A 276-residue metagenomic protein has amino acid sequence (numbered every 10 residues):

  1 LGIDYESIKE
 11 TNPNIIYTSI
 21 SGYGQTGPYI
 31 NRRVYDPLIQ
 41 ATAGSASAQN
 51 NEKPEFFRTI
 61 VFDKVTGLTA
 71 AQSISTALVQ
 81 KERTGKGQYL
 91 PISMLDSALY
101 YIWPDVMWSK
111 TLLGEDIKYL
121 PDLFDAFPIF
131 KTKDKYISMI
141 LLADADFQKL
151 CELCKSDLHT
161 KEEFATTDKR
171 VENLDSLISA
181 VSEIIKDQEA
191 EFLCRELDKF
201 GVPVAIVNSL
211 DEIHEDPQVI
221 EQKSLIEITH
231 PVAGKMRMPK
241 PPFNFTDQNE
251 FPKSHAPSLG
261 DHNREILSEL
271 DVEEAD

Functional and structural regions predicted by a protein language model:
G2-I137, L142: Active-site-adjacent "lid/gating" segments in soluble enzymes
I3, S156, V219, V272-E273: Helix N-cap/coil-helix junction residues
V65-Q72, A145-Q148, D175, E191 (+1 more regions): A structural signal for well-ordered alpha-helical segments within the folded catalytic domains of diverse enzymes
A70-A77, K149-L153, A180, E212 (+1 more regions): Alpha-helical scaffold segments in soluble metabolic enzymes
D125-F200, V204: Aromatic-enriched alpha-helical interface/lid elements that frame and gate functional surfaces
A165, T229-A275: Flexible, small-/acidic-enriched active-site or ligand-binding loops
K199-F251: A glycine-rich dinucleotide-binding beta-alpha-beta segment and adjacent secondary-structure elements that constitute
